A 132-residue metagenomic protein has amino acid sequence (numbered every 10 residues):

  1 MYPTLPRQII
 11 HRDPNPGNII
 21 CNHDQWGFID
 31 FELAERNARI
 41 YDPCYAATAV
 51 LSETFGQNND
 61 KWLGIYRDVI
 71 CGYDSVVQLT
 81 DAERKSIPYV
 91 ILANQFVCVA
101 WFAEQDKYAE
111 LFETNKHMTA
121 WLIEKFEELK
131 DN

Functional and structural regions predicted by a protein language model:
M1-Y41: Active-site acidic catalytic loop and adjacent metal/ATP-binding pocket of ATP-dependent phosphoryl transfer enzymes
Y2, H23, E35, T54 (+2 more regions): Short coil/turn residues that cap or connect secondary-structure elements
Q8, L63, Y89-A93: An alpha-helix initiation/capping motif
D24, F28-I29, I70-D81: Short amphipathic alpha-helical segments and their helix-coil junctions
I40-V77, N94-E110: Active-site activation/catalytic loop segments of kinase-like enzymes and analogous catalytic loops in related
L79-I91: All-alpha amphipathic helical-bundle segments outside canonical DNA-binding/catalytic cores that form hydrophobic
C98-N132: ATP/Mg2+ or Mg2+-diphosphate-binding catalytic cores that bind nucleotide phosphates or diphosphates via glycine-rich
